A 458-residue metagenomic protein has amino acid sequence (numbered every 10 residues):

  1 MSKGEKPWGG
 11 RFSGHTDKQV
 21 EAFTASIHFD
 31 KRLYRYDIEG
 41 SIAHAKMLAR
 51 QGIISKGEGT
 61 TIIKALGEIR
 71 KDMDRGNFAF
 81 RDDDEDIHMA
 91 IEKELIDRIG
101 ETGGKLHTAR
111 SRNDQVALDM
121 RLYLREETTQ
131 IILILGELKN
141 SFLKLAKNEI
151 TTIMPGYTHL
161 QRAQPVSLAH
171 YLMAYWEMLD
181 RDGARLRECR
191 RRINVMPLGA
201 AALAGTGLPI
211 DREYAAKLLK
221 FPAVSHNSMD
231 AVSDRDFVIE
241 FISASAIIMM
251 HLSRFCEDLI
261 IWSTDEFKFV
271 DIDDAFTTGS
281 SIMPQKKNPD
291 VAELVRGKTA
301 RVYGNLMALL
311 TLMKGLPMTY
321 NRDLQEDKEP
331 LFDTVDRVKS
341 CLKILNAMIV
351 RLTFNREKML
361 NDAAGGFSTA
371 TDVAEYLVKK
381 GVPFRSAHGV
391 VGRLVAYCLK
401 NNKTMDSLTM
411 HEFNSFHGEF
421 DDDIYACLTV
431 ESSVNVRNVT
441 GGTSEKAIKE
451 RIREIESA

Functional and structural regions predicted by a protein language model:
S2-G205, I210-A216, T278-G279, D290 (+3 more regions): A helix-coil-helix interface module used to build multimeric assemblies and to scaffold catalytic/cofactor sites
S2-G40, E101-T102, M283-A458: Glycine-rich cofactor/substrate-binding loops
S41, H88, E92, V238-F241 (+2 more regions): Short runs of predominantly hydrophobic/aromatic residues within well-ordered alpha helices that form helix-helix
H44, A65-D72, E94, R98 (+16 more regions): Generic, well-ordered alpha-helical scaffold segments in large soluble proteins
H44-I54, Y123, H170, I239-I247 (+1 more regions): Short, well-ordered beta-strand elements within core beta-sheets of diverse protein domains
I53-I54, F78, K268, P383 (+1 more regions): Conserved hydrophobic residue
M120-R121, R125-T128, I132, P155 (+4 more regions): Charged, flexible cofactor/metal-binding loops and thiol motifs
L143, K147-I150, R191-N194, I260 (+4 more regions): Alpha-helical coiled-coil oligomerization motifs
